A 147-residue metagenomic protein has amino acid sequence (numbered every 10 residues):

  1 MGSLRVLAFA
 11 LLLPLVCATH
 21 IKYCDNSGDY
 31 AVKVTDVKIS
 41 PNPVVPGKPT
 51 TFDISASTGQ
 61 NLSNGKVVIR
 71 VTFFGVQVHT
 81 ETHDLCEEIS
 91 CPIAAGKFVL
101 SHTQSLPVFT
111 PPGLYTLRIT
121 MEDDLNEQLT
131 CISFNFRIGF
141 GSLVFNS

Functional and structural regions predicted by a protein language model:
G2-S3, D84: Poly-acidic low-complexity segments
S3-A18: Cleavable N-terminal signal peptides of Sec/SRP-targeted secreted and luminal proteins
T19-S147: Contiguous segments within soluble domain cores/interaction surfaces
